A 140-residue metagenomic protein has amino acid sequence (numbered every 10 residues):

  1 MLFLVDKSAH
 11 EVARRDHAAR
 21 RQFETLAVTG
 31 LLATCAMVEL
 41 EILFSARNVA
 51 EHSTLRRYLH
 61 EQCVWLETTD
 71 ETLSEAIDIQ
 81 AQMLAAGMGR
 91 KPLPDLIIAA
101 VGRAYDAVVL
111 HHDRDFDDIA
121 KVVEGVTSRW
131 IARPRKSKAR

Functional and structural regions predicted by a protein language model:
M1, A99, R103-R140: Acidic, PIN/NYN-like endoribonuclease modules and their adjacent C-terminal/linker elements
M1-T34, F44-R57, R135-K138: Short, well-structured N-terminal submotif of metal-dependent ribonuclease cores
D6-K7, V38, H112: A secondary-structure boundary/capping signal
H10-E11, E39-I42, F116: A generic structural signal for short hydrophobic patches within well-formed alpha-helices
A19-R20, E39, H52, L73-A76 (+1 more regions): A general structural signal for well-ordered alpha-helical segments in protein cores
V28-G30, E61-Q62, A86, A104-Y105 (+1 more regions): Structured helix-beta-strand junction loops
V49-S53, L84, V126-W130: Short, hinge-like loop/turn segments at secondary-structure boundaries
V64-H112, K138-A139: Active-site neighborhoods of divalent-metal-dependent phosphate/nucleic-acid chemistry enzymes
